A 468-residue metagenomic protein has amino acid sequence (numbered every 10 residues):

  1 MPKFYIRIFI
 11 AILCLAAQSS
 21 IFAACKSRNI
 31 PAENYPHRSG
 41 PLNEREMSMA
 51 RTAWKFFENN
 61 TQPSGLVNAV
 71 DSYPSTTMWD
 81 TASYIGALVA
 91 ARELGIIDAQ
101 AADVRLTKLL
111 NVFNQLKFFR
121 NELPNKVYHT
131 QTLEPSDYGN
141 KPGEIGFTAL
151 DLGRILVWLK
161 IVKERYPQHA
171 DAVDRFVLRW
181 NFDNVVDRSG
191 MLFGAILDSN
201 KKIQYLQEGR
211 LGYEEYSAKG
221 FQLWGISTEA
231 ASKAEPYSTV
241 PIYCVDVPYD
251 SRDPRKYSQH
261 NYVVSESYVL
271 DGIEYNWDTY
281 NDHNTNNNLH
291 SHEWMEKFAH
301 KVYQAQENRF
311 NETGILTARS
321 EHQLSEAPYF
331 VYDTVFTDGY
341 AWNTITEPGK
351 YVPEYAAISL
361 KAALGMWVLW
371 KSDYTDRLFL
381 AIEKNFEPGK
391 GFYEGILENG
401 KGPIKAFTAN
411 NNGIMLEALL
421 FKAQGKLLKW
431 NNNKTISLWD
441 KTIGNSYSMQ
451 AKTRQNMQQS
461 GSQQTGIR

Functional and structural regions predicted by a protein language model:
M1-F9: Bacterial N-terminal signal peptides that target proteins for export
F9-S20: Bacterial N-terminal signal peptides
C25-R468: Ser/Thr/Asn(+Pro)-rich, low-complexity disordered segments
